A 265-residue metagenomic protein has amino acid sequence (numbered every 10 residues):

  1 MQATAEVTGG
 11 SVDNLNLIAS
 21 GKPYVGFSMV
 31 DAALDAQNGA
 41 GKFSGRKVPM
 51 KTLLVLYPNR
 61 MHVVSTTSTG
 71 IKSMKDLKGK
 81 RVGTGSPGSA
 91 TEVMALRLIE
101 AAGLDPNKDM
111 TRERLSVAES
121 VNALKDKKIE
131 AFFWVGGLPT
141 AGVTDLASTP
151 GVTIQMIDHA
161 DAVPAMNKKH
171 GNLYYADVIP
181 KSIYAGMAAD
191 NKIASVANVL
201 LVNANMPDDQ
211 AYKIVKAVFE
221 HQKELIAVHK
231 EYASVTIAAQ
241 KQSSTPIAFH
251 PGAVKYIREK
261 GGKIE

Functional and structural regions predicted by a protein language model:
M1-S86, L96, M156: Short, glycine-/small- and polar/acidic-enriched structural segments that line small-molecule recognition paths
M1-T4, N59-D126, K223, S243 (+2 more regions): Bilobed "Venus flytrap"/periplasmic-binding protein-like clamshell domains and structurally analogous long
V12-Y24, A118-E130, T144-P150: Short helices/loops that flank or line small-molecule/ion binding pockets
F27-S28, V55, L115, F133-V135: Short beta-strand and adjacent tight-turn residues that come in two discontinuous sequence segments and form the edges
M50, R81-G85, V199-N205, A238-P246: Second-shell loop/turn segments in exported
A123, W134-K169: Glycine-rich, Lys/Arg-enriched anion-binding loops that position phosphate/diphosphate groups for phosphoryl
T153-K213, A248, Y256, I264: C-terminal lobe and pocket-closing loops of periplasmic/extracytoplasmic Venus-flytrap solute-binding proteins
V218-V235: Periplasmic-binding protein-like
